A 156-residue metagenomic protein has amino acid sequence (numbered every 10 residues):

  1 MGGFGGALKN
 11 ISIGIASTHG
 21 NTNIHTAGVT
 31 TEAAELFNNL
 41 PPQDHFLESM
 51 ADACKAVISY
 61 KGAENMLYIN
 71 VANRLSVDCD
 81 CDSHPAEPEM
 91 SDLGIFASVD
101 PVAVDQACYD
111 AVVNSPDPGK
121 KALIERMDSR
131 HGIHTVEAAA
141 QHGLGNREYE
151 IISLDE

Functional and structural regions predicted by a protein language model:
M1-E156: Extended, low-polarity segments enriched in aliphatic/aromatic residues
